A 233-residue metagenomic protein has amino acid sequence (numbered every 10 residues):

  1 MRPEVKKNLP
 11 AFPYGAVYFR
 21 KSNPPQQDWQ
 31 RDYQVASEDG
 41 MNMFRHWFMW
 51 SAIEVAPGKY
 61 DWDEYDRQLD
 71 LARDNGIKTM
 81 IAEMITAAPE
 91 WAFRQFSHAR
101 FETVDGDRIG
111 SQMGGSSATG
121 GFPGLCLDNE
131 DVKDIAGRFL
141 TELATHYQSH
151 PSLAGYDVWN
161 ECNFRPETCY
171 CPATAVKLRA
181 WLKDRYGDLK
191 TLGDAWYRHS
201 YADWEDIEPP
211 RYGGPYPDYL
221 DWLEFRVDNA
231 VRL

Functional and structural regions predicted by a protein language model:
P3, Q30-S116, K133-Q148: Aromatic-lined substrate-binding rim segments of carbohydrate-active enzymes
E4-D28: Boundary/entry segment of secreted carbohydrate-active catalytic domains
A11-G15, M43, K78-M80, S152-D157: Structural preference for beta-strand elements that scaffold enzyme active sites
F19-K21, M49, M84-A88, V158-N163: Active-site beta-loop-alpha junctions enriched in small/polar residues
S22, Q26, G58, W62 (+2 more regions): Flexible, glycine- and charge-enriched loops at secondary-structure boundaries
P24, D74-I77, P151, Y186: Structural helix-adjacent loops and short alpha-helical linkers that scaffold large soluble proteins
D28-W29, Y170: Residues at alpha-helix caps and immediate loop-helix transition turns in enzyme cores, especially N- and C-cap
D107-L233: Polysaccharide-binding and catalytic clefts of secreted carbohydrate-active enzymes
